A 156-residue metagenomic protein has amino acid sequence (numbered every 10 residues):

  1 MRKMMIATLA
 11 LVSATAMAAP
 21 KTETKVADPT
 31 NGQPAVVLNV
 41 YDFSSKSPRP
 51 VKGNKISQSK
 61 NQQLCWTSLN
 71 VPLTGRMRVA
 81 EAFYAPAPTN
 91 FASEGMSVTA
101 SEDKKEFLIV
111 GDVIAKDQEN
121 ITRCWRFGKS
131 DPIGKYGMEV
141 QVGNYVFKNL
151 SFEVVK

Functional and structural regions predicted by a protein language model:
M1-M4: Positively charged n-region of N-terminal signal peptides that target proteins for export
I6-L9, F83: Sec-dependent N-terminal signal peptides
L9-A18: Hydrophobic h-region of N-terminal signal peptides that target proteins for export in Gram-negative bacteria
K21-F127, Q141, F147-N149: Contiguous segments within soluble domain cores/interaction surfaces
P132-Q141: A glycine-anchored, Pro-Gly-centered beta-turn/N-cap motif
E153-K156: Short beta-strand edge segments in extracellular beta-sheet folds
